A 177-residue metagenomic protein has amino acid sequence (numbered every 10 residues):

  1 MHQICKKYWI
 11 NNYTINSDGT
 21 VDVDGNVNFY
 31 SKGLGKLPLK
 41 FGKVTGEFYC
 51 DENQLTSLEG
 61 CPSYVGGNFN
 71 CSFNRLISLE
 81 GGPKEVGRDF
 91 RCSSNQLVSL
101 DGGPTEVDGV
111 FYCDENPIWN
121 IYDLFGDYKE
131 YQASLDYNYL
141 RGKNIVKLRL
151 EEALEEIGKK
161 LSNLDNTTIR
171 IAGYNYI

Functional and structural regions predicted by a protein language model:
M1-P38, L124-I177: N-terminal capping/linker segments that flank leucine-rich repeat
Q3-C71, G87, C92: LRR N-terminal entry segment and analogous cap-like coil->beta motifs
F29, G109-F111: Polar, enzyme-active/binding microenvironments
G33-G35, Q54-T56, R75-I77, Q96-V98 (+1 more regions): Canonical position 11/12 of the leucine-rich repeat
L39-G42, E59-Y64, E80-E85, D101-E106 (+1 more regions): A structural signal for leucine-rich repeat
V44, Y49-N53, N74, D114-E115 (+1 more regions): A signal for specific C-terminal beta-sheet/loop modules enriched in small/flexible residues with GP/PG/PP motifs
F90, F111-N120: Long amphipathic alpha-helical scaffold regions
